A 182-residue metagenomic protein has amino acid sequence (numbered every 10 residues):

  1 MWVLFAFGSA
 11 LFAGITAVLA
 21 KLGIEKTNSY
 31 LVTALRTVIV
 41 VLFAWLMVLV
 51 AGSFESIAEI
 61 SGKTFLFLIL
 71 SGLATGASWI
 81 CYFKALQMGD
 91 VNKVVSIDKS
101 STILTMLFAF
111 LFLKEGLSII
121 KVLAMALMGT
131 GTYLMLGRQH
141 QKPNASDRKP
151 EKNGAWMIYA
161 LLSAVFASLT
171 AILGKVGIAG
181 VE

Functional and structural regions predicted by a protein language model:
M1-G8, I103-V165: Juxtamembrane helix-loop boundary signature in multi-pass membrane transporters
M1-L31, S146-E182: Glycine-/small-residue-enriched transmembrane alpha-helix faces in small-molecule transporters and effluxers
W2-S9, V48, S56-A77, C81 (+1 more regions): Loop-to-transmembrane-helix transition segments
G8, L35-R36, L70, I97-S100 (+1 more regions): Hydrophobic core positions of alpha-helical segments in small-molecule transporters and transporter systems
A10, G14, V18, W45 (+6 more regions): Hydrophobic/small/kink-forming positions within alpha-helical transmembrane segments of polytopic membrane proteins
E25-L31, C81-I97, I178-E182: Structural motif at transmembrane-helix junctions in multi-pass transporters
V38-F43, I97-L111: Alpha-helical transmembrane segments of compact multi-pass small-molecule transporters, enriched in specific families
V41-S61, Y133-D147, K175-V176, G180: Membrane-interface helix-cap regions at the ends of transmembrane helices in multi-pass membrane proteins
